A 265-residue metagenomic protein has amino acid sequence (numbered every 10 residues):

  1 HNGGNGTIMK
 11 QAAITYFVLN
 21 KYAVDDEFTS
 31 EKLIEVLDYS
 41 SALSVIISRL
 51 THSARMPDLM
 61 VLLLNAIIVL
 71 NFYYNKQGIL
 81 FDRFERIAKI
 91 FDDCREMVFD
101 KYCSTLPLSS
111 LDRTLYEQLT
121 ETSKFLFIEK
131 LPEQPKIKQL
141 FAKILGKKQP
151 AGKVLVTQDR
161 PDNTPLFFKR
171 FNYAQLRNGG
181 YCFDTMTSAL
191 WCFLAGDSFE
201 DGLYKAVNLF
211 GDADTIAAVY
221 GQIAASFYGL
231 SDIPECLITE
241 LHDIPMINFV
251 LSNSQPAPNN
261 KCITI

Functional and structural regions predicted by a protein language model:
H1-G196, L203-L209, I223: Amphipathic alpha-helical interface segments
D214: Conserved catalytic/binding loops enriched for acidic/polar residues
A217-Y228: Short, small-residue alpha-helix embedded
S226-I265: Conserved glycine-rich phosphate/nucleotide-binding loop and adjacent Mg2+-coordinating catalytic segment
